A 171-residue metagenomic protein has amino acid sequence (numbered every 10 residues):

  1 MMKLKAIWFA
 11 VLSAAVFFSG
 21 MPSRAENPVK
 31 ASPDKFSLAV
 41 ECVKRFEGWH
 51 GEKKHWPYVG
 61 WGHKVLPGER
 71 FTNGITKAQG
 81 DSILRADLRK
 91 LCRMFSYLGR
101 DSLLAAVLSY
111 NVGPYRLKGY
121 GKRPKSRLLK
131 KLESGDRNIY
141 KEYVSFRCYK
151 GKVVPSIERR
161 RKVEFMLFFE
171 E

Functional and structural regions predicted by a protein language model:
M1-W8: Bacterial N-terminal signal peptides that target proteins for export
A10-F17: Bacterial N-terminal signal peptides
F18-H50, H63-P67, I75-M94, Y115-E171: Long, amphipathic alpha-helical surface segments
L38, K54-W56, R100: Extracytoplasmic
H55-V59, H63: Early exported N-terminus immediately downstream of N-terminal targeting peptides
F95-D101: Structural motif
S102-R116: Short N-proximal segments of mature Sec-exported proteins
